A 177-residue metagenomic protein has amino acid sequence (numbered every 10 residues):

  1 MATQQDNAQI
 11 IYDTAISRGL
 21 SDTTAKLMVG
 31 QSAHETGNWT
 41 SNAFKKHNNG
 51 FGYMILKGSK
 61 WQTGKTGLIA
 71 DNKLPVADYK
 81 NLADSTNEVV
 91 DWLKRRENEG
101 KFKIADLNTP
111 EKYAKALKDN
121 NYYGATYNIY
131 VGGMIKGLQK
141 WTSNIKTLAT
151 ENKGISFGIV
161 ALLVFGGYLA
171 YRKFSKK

Functional and structural regions predicted by a protein language model:
M1, K176-K177: Intrinsic low-complexity, intrinsically disordered segments enriched in polar/basic residues
M1-K153: Catalytic cores of secreted/periplasmic lytic hydrolases that degrade extracellular macromolecules
A149-K176: Single-pass alpha-helical membrane anchors
